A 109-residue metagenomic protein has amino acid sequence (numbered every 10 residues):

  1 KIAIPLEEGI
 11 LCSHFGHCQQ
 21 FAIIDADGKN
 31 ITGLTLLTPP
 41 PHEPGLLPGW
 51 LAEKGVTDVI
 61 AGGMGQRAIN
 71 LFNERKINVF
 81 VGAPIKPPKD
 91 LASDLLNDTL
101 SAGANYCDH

Functional and structural regions predicted by a protein language model:
K1-P39: N-terminal first-folded block
I10, L46-L47, P87-D90: Short acidic active-site motifs
G33-K54: Compact, glycine-rich, soluble single-domain proteins
H42, M64-R67: Short Gly/Pro-enriched loop/turn and capping motifs at secondary-structure junctions
T57: Short acidic/polar active-site loop segments enriched in Thr and Asp
I60-A61: Conserved SAM-binding loop
Q66-H109: C-terminal structural segments of small proteins and small subunits
